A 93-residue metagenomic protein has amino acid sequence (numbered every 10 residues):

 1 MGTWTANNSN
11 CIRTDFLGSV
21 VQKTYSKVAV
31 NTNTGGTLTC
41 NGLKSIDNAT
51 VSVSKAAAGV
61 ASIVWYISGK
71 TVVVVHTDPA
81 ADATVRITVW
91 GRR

Functional and structural regions predicted by a protein language model:
M1-T37, L43, D78-R93: Extracellular receptor-binding modules and their adjoining Ser/Thr/Gly/Asp/Asn-rich linkers
N10-T14, A61-G69: Short, exposed beta-strand/loop patches in secreted or surface proteins that constitute
K23-Y25, A58-W65: Surface-exposed loop/edge segments in extracytoplasmic proteins
T32-T34, G59, S68: Residues that act as N-cap/strand-start positions at coil-to-secondary-structure junctions
L43-D47, V74: Residue-level detection of beta-strand scaffold positions
I46-A57: Change to "...patches in solvent-exposed regions of secreted, membrane-anchored, or virion-exposed structural
V51, V74, I87-V89: Preference for bulky hydrophobic residues occupying beta-strand positions in well-ordered beta-sheet regions
G69-V75: Noncatalytic modules at the cell exterior or secretory-pathway interfaces, chiefly beta-strand-rich lectin/adhesion
